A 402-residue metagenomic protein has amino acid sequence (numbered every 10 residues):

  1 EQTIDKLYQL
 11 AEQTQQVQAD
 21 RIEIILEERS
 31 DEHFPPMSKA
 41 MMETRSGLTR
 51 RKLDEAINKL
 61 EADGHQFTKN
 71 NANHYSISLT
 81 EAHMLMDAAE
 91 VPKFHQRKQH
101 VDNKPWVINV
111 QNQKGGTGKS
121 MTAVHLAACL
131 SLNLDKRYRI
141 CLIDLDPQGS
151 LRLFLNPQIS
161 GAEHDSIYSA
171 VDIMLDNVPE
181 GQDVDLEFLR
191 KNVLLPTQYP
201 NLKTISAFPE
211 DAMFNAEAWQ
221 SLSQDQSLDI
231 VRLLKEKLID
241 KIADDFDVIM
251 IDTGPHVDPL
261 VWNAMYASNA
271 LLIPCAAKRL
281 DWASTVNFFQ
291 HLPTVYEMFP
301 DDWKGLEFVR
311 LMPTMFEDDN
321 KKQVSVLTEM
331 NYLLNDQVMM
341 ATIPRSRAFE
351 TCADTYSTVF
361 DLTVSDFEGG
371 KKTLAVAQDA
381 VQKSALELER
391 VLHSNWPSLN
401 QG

Functional and structural regions predicted by a protein language model:
E1-G402: P-loop NTP-binding core
